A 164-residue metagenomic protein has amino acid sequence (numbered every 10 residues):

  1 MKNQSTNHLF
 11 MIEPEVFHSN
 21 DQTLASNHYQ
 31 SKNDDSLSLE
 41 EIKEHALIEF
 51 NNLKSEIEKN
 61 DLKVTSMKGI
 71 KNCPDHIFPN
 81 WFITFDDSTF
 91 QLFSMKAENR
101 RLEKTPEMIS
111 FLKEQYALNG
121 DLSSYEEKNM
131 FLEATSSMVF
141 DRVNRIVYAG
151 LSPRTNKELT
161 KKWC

Functional and structural regions predicted by a protein language model:
M1-C164: The feature marks the mature, well-folded catalytic cores of soluble enzymes
